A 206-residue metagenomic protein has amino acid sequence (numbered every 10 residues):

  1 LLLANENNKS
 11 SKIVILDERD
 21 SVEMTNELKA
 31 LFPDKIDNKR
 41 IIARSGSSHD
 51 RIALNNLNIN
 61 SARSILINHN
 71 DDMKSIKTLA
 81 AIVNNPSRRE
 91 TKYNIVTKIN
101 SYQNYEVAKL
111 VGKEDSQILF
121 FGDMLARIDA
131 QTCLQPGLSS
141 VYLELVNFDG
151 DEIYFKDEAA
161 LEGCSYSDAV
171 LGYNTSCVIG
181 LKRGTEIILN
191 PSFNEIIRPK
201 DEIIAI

Functional and structural regions predicted by a protein language model:
L1-I206: Cytosolic regulatory regions of ion transport systems
